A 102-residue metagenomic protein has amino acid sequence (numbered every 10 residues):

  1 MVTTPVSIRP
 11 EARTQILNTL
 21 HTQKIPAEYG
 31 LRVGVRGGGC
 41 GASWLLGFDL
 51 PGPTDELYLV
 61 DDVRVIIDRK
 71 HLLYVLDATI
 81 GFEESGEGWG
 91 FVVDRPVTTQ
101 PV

Functional and structural regions predicted by a protein language model:
M1-T4, Q100-V102: Short, low-complexity, intrinsically disordered N-terminal peptides in bacterial proteins
T3-R32: N-terminal first-folded block
I16, D62, I80: Residue-level signature of catalytic and energy-coupling elements of molecular machines, predominantly ATP/GTP-dependent
K24-P26, G39-G41, L73-V75, G86: A cross-taxa feature marking solvent-exposed loop/turn segments within ectodomains of secreted and single-pass membrane
A27-P51: Short, structured protein-protein interaction patches enriched in aromatics and acidic/basic residues, typified by
P51-T54, L76: A short, compositionally biased
E56-D61: Short acidic-hydrophobic surface loop/beta-edge motif
I67, L72-V102: C-terminal structural segments of small proteins and small subunits
